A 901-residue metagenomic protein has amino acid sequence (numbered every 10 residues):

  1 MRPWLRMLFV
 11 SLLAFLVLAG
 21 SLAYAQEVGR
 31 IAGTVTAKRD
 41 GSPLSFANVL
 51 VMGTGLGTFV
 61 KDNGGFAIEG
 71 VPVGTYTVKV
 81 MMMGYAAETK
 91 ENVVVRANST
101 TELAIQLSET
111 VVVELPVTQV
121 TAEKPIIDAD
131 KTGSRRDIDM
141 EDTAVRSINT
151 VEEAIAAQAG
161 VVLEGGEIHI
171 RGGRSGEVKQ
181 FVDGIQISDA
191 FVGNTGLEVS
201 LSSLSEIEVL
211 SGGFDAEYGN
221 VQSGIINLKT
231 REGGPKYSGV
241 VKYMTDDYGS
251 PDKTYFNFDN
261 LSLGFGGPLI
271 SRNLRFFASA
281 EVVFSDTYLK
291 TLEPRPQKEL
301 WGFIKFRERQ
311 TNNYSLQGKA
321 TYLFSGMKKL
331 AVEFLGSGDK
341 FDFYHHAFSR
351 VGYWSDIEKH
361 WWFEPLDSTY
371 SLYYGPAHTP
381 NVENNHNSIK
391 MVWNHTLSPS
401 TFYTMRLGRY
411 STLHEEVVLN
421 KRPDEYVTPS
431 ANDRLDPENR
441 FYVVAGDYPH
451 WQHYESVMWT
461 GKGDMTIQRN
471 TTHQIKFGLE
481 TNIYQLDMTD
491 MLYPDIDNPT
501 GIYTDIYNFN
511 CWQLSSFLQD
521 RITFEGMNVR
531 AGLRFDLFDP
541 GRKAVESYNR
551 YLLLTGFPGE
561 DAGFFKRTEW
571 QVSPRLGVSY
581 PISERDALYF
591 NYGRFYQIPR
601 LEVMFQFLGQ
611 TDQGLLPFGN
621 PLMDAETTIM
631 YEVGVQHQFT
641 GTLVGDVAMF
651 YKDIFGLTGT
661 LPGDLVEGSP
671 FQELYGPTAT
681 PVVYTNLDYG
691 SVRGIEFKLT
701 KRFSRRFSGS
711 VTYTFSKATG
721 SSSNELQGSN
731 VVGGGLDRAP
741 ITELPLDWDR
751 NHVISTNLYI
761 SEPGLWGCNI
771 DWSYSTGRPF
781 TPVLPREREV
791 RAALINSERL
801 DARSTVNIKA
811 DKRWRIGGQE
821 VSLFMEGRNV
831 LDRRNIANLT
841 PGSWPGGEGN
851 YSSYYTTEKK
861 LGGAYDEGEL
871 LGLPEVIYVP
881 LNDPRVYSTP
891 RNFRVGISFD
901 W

Functional and structural regions predicted by a protein language model:
A23-T121, P125-I126, V162: Periplasm-facing N-terminal accessory domains of Gram-negative outer-membrane beta-barrel systems
A86, V94-L103, P116-A216, N220-I225 (+4 more regions): Periplasmic N-terminal accessory/gating domains of Gram-negative outer-membrane beta-barrel systems
K242, F650-D653, P670-P782: Gram-negative outer-membrane beta-barrel transporters
Y255-H345, N381-Y403, P574: Transmembrane beta-barrel wall of Gram-negative outer-membrane proteins
L289-R307, Y344-T379, L419-P449, Y493-T504 (+6 more regions): Solvent-exposed loop segments that connect transmembrane elements
F303, Y448-Q452, V457-T460, Q468 (+3 more regions): Signature of Gram-negative outer-membrane beta-barrel scaffolds
T404, G408, A587-Y589, G593 (+5 more regions): Membrane-embedded beta-barrel scaffold of Gram-negative outer-membrane proteins
L765-N769, S773-E787, K812-W901: C-terminal beta-signal and adjacent terminal beta-strands/loops of Gram-negative outer-membrane beta-barrel proteins
